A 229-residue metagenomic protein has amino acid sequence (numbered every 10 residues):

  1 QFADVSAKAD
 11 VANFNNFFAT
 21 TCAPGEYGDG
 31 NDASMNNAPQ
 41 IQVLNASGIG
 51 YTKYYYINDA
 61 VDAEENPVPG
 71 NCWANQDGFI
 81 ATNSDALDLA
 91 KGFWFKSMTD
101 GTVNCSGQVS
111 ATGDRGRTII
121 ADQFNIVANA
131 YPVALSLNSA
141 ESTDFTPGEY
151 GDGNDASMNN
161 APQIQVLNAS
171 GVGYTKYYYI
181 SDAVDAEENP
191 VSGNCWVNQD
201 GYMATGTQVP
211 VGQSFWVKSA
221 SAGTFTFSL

Functional and structural regions predicted by a protein language model:
Q1-N37, N45-S47, A81-N160, Q208-L229: A short, polar beta-strand/turn micro-motif
P24, S34, P39, L44 (+8 more regions): Intrinsically disordered, low-complexity proline-rich tandem-repeat tracts
A46-I49, A169: Change "in extracellular beta-sheet-rich domains … of secreted and cell-surface proteins" to "in beta-sheet-rich domains
G50-L89, T175-Q208: A cross-kingdom feature marking solvent-exposed beta-strand/loop segments within repeated, beta-rich binding/scaffold
E141-G212, W216-S219: DUTPase catalytic domain/fold
